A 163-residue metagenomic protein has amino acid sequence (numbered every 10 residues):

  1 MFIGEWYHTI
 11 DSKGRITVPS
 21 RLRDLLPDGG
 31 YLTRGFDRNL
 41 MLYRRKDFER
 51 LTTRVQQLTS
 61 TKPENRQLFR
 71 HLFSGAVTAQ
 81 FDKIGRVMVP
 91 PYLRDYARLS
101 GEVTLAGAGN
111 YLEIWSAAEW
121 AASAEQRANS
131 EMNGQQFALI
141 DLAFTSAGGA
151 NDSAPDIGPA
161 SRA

Functional and structural regions predicted by a protein language model:
M1-H8, S12, L22-T78, K83-I84 (+1 more regions): Flexible "stalk/tail and boundary" regions
